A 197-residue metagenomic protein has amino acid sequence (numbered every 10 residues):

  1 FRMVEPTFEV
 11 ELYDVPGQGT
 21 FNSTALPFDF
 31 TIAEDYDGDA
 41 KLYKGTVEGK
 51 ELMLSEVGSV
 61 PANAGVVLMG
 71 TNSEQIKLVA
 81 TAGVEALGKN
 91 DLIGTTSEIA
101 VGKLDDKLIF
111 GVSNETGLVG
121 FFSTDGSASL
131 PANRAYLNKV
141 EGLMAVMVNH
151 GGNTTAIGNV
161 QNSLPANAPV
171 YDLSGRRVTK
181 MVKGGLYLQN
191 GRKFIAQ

Functional and structural regions predicted by a protein language model:
F1-Y36, E56-I157, Q197: A short, polar beta-strand/turn micro-motif
V15, E51, G83, S127 (+3 more regions): Residue-level signal for the start and early helices of compact helical domains
D37-P61: N-terminal low-complexity, intrinsically disordered segments
D39-E48, I109-S113, N167-Y171: Short beta-strand segments and strand-loop junctions that repeat across beta-rich extracellular domains
T46, N153-Q197: C-terminal outer-membrane/trafficking sorting elements
T46-K50, G120-S129, G175-R177: Short, solvent-exposed secondary-structure boundary motifs
L52, I76, R192-F194: Short beta-strand segments
